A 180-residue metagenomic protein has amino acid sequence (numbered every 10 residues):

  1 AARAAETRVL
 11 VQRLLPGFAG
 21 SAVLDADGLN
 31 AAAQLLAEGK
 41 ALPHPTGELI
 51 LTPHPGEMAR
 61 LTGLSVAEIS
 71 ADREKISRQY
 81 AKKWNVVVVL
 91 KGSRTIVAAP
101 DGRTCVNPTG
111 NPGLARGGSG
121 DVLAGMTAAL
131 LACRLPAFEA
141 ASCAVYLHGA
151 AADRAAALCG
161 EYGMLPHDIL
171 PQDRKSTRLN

Functional and structural regions predicted by a protein language model:
A1-T109: Glycine-rich phosphate/dinucleotide-binding loop and adjoining beta-alpha-beta core of small-molecule
A2, L64-S65, G110-N111, A128 (+2 more regions): Conserved short-loop catalytic and cofactor-binding motifs
G39-A41, T46-E48, G102, L114 (+3 more regions): N-terminal loops that bind phosphate or other acidic moieties and the adjacent beta-alpha structural core
G118: Divalent-cation-assisted or electrostatically stabilized phosphate/pyrophosphate-binding catalytic cores
G125-P171: Conserved post-catalytic alpha-helical subdomain immediately downstream of the catalytic base and nucleotide-binding
K175-N180: Conserved small/polar residues in nucleotide/adenosyl-binding loops
